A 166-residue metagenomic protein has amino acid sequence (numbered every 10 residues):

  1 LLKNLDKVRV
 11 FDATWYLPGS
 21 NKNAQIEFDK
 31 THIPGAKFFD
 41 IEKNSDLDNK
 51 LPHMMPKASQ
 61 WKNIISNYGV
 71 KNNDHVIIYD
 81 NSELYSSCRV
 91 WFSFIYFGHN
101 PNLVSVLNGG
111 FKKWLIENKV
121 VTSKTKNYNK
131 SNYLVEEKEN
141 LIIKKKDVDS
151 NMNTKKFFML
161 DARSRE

Functional and structural regions predicted by a protein language model:
L1-I26, P34, F111-E166: Flexible, polar/low-complexity N-terminal or interdomain linker segments that lie immediately upstream of folded
V10-D12, F38, I77-I78, L103-N108 (+1 more regions): A structural signal for short, well-ordered beta-strand segments and their strand-loop junctions that often border
Y16, I41-S45, D74: General secondary-structure edge motif
P18-N21, S45-D48, L84-S87: Short active-site-adjacent helix-start/loop capping segments
E27-D29, I95: Glycine-rich, phosphate-binding/catalytic loops in enzymes
D29-Y68: Aromatic- and Gly/Pro-rich amphipathic surface segment
P52-K146, S150-N151: Thiolate-centered catalytic microenvironments shared by cysteine-dependent enzyme domains
